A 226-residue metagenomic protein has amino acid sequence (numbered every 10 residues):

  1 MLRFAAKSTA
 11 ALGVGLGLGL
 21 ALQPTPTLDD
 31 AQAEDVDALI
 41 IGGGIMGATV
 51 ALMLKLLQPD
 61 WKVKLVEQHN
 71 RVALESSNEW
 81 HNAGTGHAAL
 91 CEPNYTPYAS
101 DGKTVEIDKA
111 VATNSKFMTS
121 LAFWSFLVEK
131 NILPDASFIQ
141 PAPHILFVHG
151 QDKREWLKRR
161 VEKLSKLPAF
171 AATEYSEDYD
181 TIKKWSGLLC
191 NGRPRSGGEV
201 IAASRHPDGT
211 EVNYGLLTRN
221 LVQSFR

Functional and structural regions predicted by a protein language model:
M1-P26: Terminal signal-anchor or tail-anchor transmembrane helices that tether membrane-associated enzymes to cellular
T25-E34: N-terminal signal-anchor transmembrane helix
V36-K64: N-terminal Rossmann-like FAD-binding beta1-loop-alpha1 element of flavoenzymes
K55-E79: Glycine-rich FAD pyrophosphate-binding loop
N70-N94, R195-E199: Beta1-alpha1 glycine-rich phosphate/pyrophosphate-binding loop at the start of Rossmann-like nucleotide-binding domains
A83-G187: Dinucleotide-binding Rossmann-like beta1-alpha1 core, especially the glycine-rich loop that anchors the ADP
A203-R226: Helical element adjacent to the flavin cofactor pocket in flavoenzyme catalytic cores
